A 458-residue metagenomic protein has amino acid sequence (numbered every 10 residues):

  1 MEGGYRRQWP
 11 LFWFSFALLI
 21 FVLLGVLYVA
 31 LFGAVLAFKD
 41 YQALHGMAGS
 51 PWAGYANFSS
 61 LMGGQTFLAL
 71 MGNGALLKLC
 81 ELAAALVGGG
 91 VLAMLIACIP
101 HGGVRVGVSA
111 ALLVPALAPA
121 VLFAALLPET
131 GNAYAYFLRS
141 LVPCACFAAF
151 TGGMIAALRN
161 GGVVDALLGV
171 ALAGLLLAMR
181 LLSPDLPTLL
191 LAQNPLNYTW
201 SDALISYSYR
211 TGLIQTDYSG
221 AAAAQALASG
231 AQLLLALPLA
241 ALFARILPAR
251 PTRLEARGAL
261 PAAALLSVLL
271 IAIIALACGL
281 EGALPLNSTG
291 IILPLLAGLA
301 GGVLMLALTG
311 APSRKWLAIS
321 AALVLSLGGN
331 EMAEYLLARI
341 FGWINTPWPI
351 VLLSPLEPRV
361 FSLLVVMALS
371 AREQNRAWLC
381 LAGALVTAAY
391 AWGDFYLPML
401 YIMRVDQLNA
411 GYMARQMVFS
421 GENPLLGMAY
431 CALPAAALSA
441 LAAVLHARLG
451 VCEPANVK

Functional and structural regions predicted by a protein language model:
M1-K458: A hydrophobic, multi-pass inner-membrane permease signature
